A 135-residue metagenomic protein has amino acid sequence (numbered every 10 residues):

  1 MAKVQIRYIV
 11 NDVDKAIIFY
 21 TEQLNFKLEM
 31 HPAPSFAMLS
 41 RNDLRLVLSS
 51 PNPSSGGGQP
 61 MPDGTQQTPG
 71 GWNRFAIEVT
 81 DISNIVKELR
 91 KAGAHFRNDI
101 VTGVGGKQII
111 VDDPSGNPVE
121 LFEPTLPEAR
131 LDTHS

Functional and structural regions predicted by a protein language model:
M1-Q5, K27-I77, N84-D112, E123-S135: Vicinal oxygen chelate
I9: Catalytic core of Fe(II)/2-oxoglutarate
A16, Y20-T21, L89, G116: Conserved active-site tyrosine of GNAT-family acetyltransferases
P118-L121: Short glycine-/small-residue motifs
